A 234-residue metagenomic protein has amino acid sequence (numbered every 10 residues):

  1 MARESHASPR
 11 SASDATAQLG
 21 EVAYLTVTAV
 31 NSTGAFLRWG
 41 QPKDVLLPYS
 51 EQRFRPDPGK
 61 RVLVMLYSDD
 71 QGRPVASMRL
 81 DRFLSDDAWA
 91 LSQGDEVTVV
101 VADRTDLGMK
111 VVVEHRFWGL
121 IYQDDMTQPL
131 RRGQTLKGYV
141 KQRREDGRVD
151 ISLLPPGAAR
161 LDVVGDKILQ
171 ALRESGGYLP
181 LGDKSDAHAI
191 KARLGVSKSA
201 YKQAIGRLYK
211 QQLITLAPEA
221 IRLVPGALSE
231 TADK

Functional and structural regions predicted by a protein language model:
M1-K234: Single-stranded RNA-binding regions, centering on S1/OB-family and related RNA-binding modules
